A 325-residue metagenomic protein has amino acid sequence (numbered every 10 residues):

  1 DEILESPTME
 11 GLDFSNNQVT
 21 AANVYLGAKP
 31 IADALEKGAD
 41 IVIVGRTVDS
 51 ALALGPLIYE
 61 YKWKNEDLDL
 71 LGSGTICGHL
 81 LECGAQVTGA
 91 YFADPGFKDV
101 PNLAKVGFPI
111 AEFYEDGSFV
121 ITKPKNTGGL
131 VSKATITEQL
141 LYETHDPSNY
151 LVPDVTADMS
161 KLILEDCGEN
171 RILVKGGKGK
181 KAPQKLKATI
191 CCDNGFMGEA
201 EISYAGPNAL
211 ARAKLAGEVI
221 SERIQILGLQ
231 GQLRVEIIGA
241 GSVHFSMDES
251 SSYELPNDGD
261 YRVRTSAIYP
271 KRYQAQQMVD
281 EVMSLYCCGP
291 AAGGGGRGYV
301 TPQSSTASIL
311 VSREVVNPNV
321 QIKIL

Functional and structural regions predicted by a protein language model:
D1-V44: An acidic, phosphate/nucleotide-engaging active-site surface
N23, D33, D40-V42, G78-H79 (+5 more regions): Structural motif
L26-P30, K37, L71-T75, V131 (+6 more regions): Conserved active-site and cofactor/substrate-binding residues in soluble primary-metabolism enzymes
L35, A39, L80-T88, E115-S118 (+4 more regions): Structural signal for hydrophobic packing residues in well-ordered secondary-structure cores of soluble enzyme domains
R46-L52, P270-R272: Gly/Ser/Thr-rich loops at beta-strand to alpha-helix junctions that form or flank small-molecule/cofactor-binding
P56-D67: A glycine- and small-aliphatic-rich helix-loop capping segment at beta-alpha/alpha-beta transitions that lines
L71-K181, M197: A conserved active-site cap/scaffold subdomain adjacent to cofactor or substrate pockets
K175-L325: C-terminal non-catalytic interaction/assembly regions of soluble proteins
